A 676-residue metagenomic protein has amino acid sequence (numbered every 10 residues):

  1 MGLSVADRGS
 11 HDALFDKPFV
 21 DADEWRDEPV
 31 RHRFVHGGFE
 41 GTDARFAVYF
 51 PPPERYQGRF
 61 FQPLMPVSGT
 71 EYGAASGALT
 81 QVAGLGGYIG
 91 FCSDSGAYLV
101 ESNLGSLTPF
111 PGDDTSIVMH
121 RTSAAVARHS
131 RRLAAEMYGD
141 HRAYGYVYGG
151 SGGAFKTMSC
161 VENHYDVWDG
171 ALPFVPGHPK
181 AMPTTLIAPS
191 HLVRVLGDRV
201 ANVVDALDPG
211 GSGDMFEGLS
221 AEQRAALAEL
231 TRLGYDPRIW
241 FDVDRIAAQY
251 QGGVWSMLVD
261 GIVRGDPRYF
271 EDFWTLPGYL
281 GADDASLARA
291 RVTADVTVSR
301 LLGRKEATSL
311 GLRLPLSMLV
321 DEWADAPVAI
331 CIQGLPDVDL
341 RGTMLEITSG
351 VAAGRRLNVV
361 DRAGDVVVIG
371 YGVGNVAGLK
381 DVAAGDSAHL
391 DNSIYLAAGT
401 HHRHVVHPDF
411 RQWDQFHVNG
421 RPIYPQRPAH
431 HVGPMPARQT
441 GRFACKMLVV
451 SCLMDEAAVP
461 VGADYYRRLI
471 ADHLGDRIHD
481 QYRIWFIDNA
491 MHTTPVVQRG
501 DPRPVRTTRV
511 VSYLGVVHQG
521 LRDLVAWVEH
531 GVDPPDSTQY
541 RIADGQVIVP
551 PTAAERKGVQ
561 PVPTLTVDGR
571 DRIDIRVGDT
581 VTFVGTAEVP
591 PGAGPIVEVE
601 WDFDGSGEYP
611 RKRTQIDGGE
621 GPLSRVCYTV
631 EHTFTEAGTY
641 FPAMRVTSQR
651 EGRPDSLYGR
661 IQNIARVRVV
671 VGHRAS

Functional and structural regions predicted by a protein language model:
M1-E600, D604-R660, G672-R674: C-terminal His-loop and adjacent cap/lid subdomain of alpha/beta-hydrolase
I664-S676: Extracellular interdomain linker/stem segments of modular secreted and single-pass surface proteins
